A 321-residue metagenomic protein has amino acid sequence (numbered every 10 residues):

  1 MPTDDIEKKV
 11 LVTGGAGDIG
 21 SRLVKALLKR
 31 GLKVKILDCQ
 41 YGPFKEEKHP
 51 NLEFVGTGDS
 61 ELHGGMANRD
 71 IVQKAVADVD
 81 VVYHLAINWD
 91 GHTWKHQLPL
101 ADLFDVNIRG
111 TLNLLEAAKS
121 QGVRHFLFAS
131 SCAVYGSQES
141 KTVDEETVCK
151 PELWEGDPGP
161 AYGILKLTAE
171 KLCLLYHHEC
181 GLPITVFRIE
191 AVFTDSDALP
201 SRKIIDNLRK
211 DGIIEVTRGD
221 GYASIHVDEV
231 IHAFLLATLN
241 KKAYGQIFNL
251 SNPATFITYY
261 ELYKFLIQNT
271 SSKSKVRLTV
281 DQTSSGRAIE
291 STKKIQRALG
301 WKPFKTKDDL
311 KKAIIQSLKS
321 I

Functional and structural regions predicted by a protein language model:
P2, K9, K307-I321: Amphipathic terminal alpha-helices
V10-R30: N-terminal Rossmann NAD(P)H-binding glycine-rich loop of SDR-like oxidoreductase domains
G56-V106: NAD(P)H-binding glycine-rich loop region in Rossmannoid oxidoreductase-like domains and their noncatalytic homologs
V82, H96-L127: NAD(P)-cofactor binding segment of oxidoreductase domains
L112-A161: Conserved Rossmann-fold NAD(P)-dependent oxidoreductase catalytic core, especially the SDR/UDP-sugar
E139, L167, E179-L182, F193-K203 (+2 more regions): Glycine/proline-rich active-site loop of Rossmann-fold NAD(P)-dependent oxidoreductases
S140, L174-Y222, V227: NAD(P)-dependent short-chain dehydrogenase/reductase
A233-Q282, T292: Mid/C-terminal beta-alpha module of Rossmann-like enzyme folds, strongest in SDR-family dehydrogenases/epimerases
